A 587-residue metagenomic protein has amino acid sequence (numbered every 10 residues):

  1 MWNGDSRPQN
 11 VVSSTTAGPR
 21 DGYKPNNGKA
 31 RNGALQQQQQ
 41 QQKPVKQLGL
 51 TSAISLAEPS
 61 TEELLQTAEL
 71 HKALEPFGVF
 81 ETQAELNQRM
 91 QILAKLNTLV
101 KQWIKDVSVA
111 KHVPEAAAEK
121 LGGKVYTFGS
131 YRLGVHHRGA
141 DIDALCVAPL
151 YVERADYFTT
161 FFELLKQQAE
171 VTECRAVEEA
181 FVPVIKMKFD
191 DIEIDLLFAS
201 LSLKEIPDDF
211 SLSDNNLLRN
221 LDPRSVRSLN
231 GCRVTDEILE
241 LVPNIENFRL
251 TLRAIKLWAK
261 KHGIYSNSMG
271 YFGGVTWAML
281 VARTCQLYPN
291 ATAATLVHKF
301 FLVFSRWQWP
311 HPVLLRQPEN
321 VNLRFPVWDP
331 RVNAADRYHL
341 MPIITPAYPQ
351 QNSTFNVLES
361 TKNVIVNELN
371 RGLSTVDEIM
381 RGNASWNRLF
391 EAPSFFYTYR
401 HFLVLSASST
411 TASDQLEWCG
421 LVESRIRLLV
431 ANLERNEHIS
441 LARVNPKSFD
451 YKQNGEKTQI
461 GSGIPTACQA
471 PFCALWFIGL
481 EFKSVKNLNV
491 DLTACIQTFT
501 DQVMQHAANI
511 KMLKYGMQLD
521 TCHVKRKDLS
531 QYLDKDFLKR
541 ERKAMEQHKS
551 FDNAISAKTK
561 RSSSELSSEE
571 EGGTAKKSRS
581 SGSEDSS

Functional and structural regions predicted by a protein language model:
M1-G139, Y151-T160, L164-Q167, C174-K186 (+4 more regions): N-terminal regions immediately upstream of nucleotidyltransferase
R7-R20, P25, D552-S587: Long, low-complexity intrinsically disordered regions
K46-P59, Q66-E69, R253, G263 (+3 more regions): Pol beta-like nucleotidyltransferase catalytic core
L65, E69, Q88-Q91, K95-L99 (+11 more regions): Acidic, Ser/Thr-rich intrinsically disordered and amphipathic helical segments
K72-P76, A94-T98, Q102, T127-S130 (+15 more regions): Ordered, helix-dominated protein-protein interaction surfaces in large eukaryotic regulatory proteins
A84, P149, P243, S268-F272 (+1 more regions): Conserved aromatic-histidine-acidic binding/catalytic patches
L86, M90-V113, E119-V125, G134 (+5 more regions): Metal-dependent nucleotidyltransferase catalytic core
T172-C174, P183-S266, V275, A334 (+1 more regions): Conserved NTP/Mg2+-binding pocket subregion across the NTase superfamily
